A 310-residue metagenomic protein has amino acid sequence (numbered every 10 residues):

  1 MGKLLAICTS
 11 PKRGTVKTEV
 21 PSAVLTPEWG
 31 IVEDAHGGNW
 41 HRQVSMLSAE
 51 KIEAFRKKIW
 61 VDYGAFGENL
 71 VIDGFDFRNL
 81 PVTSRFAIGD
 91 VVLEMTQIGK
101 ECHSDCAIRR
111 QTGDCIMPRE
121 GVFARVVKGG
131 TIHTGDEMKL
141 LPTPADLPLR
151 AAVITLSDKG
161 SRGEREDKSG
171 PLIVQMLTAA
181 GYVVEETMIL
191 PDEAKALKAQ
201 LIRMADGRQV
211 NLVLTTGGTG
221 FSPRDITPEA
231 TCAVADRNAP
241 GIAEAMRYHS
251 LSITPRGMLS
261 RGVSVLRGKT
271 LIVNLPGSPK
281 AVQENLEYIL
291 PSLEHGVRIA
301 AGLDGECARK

Functional and structural regions predicted by a protein language model:
M1-V92, Q97-G99, T131: Electropositive, beta-rich accessory/interaction domains or terminal extensions that provide binding surfaces
T15-T18, H36-N39, R78, C115-P118 (+5 more regions): Solvent-exposed alpha-helices and their adjacent loops that cap or buttress functional pockets in soluble metabolic
A65-F75, D114-V127: Short, structured beta-strand/loop micro-motifs enriched in basic residues and often containing a Trp
G74-I108, R237-S264: Mid-chain, well-packed structural core segment of small domains
G121-P144: Well-ordered alpha/beta subsegment
D146-D192: Glycine-rich phosphate/diphosphate-binding loop of Rossmann-like nucleotide-binding domains
M176-T178, V184-T215, G220-V234: N-terminal small/polar loop signature for handling phosphorylated ligands or for N-terminal nucleophile
T227-K310: Proline/glycine-rich low-complexity loops and linkers
